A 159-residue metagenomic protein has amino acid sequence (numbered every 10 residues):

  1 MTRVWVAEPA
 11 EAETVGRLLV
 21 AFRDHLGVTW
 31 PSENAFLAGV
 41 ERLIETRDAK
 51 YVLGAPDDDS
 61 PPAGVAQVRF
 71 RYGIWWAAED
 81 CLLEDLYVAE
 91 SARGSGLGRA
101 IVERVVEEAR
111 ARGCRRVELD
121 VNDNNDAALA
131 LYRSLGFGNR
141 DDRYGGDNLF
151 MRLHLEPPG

Functional and structural regions predicted by a protein language model:
T2-R3: Extreme N-terminal starter segment of soluble prokaryotic enzymes
V6-A78, E84, A89, V102 (+3 more regions): Acetyl-CoA-dependent GNAT
E79, S95, R112-R115: Short coil/turn segments at alpha/beta junctions that flank glycine-rich nucleotide-binding fingerprints
V88, G94-E107, A130-S134: Conserved acetyl-CoA-binding loop-helix of GNAT-fold acetyltransferases
R115-G159: C-terminal "cap" of GNAT-fold acetyltransferases
